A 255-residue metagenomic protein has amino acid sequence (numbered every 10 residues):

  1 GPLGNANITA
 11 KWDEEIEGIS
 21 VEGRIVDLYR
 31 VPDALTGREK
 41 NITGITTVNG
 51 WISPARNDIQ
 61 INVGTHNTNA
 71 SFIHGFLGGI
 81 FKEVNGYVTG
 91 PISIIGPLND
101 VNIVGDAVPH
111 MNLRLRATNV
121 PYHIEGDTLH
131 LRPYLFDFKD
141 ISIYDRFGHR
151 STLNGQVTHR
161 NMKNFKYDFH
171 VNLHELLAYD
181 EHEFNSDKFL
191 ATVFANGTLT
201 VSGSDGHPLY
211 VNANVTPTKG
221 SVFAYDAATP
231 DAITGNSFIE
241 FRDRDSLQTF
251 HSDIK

Functional and structural regions predicted by a protein language model:
G1-D137, N154-K255: Membrane-proximal interfacial segments on either side of biological membranes
